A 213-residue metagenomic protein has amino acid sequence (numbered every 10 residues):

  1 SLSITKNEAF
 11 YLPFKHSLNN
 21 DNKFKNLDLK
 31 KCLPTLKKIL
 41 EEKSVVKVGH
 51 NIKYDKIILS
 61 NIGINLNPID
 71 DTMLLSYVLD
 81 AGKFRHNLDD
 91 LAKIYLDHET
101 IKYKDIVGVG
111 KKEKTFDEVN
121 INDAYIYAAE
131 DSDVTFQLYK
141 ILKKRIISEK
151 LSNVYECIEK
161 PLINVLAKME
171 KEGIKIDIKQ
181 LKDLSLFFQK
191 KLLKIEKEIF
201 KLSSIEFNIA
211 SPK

Functional and structural regions predicted by a protein language model:
S1-K23, E41, I52, N67 (+5 more regions): Conserved "right-hand" nucleotidyltransferase catalytic core of DNA-directed polymerases
S17, K30, I62-L66: Short secondary-structure boundary/capping segments
K23-N26, L79: Short, contiguous acidic/charged loop-to-helix segments that flank catalytic cores in large enzymes
N26-V45: Short, basic/hydrophobic alpha-helical segments
V45-I57: Acidic, metal-coordinating catalytic cores used for nucleic-acid/nucleotide bond scission and strand-transfer chemistry
D55, L59, L75-V78, T135-Y139: Buried hydrophobic packing segments
K56-I57, N61, A81-N87: Charged, conformationally dynamic linker/hinge segments that couple catalytic or nucleotide-dependent chemistry
N65-A81, L88: Conserved beta-strand -> loop -> alpha-helix junction used to position metal-binding or nucleic-acid-contacting
